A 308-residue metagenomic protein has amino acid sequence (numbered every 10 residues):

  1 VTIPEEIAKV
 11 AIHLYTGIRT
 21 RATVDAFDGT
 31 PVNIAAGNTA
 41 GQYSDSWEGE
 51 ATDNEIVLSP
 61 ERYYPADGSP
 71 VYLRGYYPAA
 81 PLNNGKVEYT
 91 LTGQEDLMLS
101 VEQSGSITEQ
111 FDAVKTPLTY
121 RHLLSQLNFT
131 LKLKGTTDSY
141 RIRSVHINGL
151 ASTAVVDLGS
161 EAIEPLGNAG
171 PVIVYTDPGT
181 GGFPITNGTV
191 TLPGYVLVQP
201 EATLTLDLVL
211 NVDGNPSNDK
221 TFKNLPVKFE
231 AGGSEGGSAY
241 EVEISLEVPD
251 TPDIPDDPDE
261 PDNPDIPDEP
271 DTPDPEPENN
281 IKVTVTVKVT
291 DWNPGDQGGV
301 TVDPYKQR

Functional and structural regions predicted by a protein language model:
V1-R141, H146, I173-T176, G182-G194 (+8 more regions): Short, low-hydrophobicity acidic/polar segments
L150-E161: Short aromatic-acidic-glycine turn motif
D207-L208, D213-D219, E278-K282: Intrinsically disordered, low-complexity segments enriched in serine, threonine, and glycine
E247, N280-K288, D296-P304: A cross-kingdom marker for long, charged
V248-E260: Long, compositionally biased low-complexity repeat segments characteristic of intrinsically disordered regions
P261-P267: Long intrinsically disordered, low-complexity regions that are acidic and Ser/Thr-rich
